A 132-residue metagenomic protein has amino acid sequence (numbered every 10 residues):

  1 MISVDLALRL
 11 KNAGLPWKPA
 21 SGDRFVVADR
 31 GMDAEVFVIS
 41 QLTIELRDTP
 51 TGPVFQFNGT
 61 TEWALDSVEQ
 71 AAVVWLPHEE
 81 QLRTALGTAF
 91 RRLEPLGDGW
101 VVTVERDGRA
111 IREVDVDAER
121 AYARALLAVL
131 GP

Functional and structural regions predicted by a protein language model:
M1-Q56: Charge-rich, low-complexity N-terminal segments
L8, R83, E119-Y122: Generic structural signal for individual residues within well-ordered alpha-helical segments across diverse proteins
P16, Q41-R112: N-terminal segment of the canonical double-stranded RNA-binding domain
M32-E35, R109-V114: Short, surface-exposed beta-strand/loop "edge" segments at domain boundaries and coil↔beta transitions
I111-P132: Ampiphathic alpha-helical segments that act as solvent-exposed interaction surfaces
